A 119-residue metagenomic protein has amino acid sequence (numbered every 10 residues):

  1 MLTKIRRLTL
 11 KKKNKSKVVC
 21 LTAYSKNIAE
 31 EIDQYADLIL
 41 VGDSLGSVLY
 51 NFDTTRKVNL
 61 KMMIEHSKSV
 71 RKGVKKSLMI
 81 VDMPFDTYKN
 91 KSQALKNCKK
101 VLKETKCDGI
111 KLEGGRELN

Functional and structural regions predicted by a protein language model:
M1-T22, K26: N-terminal amphipathic alpha-helix/helix-capping segment at the start of soluble metabolic enzymes
R6-K13, S67-K72, L102, N119: Surface-exposed amphipathic alpha-helices with a cationic face
K15-V19, Y35-L38, V74-M79, K106-D108: Short, well-ordered coil/turn segments that N-cap beta-strands
C20-T22, T105-R116: Catalytic beta/alpha-barrel core
L21, S25, I32, V70 (+1 more regions): Conserved, mostly hydrophobic/aromatic
I28-A29, D33, L38-I64, M83-Y88 (+2 more regions): Glycine-rich, proline-tolerant flexible connector loops at the mouths of alpha/beta enzymes
K89-C107: Short, electropositive alpha-helical surface patch
